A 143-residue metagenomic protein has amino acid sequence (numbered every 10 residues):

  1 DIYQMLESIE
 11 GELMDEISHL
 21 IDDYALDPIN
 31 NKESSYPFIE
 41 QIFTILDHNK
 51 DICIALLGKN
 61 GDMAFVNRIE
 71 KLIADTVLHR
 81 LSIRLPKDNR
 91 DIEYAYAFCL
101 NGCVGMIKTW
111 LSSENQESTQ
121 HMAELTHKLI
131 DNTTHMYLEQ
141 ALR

Functional and structural regions predicted by a protein language model:
D1-D22, F43, D47: An amphipathic alpha-helix adjacent to DNA-recognition modules
D1-L6, Q41, I45, I52-L56 (+3 more regions): Basic/polar phosphate-binding segments, predominantly the helix-turn-helix DNA-binding elements of transcriptional
I2-M14, D62, H79, N132 (+2 more regions): N-terminal intrinsically disordered, cationic/polar leader segments that include organellar targeting peptides
M14, S18-A25, C103-N115: Regular secondary-structure segments
E16-L20, Y24, N49, C53 (+3 more regions): A short secondary-structure junction motif
D22-D51: Hydrophobic alpha-helical connector segments
N60-L85, E93-A97, V104, H135: Amphipathic alpha-helical packing segments from all-alpha helical-bundle domains
N101, T109-R143: C-terminal peripheral helix-coil segments that are non-catalytic and often amphipathic
